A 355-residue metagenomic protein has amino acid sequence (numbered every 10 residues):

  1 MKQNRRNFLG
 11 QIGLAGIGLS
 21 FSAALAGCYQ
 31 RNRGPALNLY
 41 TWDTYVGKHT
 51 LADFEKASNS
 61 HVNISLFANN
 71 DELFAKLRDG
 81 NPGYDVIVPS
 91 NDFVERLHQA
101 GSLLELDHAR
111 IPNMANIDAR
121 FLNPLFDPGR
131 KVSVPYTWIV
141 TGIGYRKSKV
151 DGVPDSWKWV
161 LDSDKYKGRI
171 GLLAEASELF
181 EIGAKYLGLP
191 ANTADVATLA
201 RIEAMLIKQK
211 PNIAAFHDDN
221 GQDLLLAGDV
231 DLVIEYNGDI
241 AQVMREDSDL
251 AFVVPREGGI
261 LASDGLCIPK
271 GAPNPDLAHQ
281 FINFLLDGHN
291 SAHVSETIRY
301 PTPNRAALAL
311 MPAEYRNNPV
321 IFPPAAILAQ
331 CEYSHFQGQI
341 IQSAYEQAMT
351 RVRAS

Functional and structural regions predicted by a protein language model:
N7-G27: N-terminal export signals
Y29-R96: Early extracytoplasmic/lumenal segment of secretory-pathway proteins
G83, V88-D229: Extracytoplasmic ligand-binding site segments that recognize negatively charged/polar headgroups
F93-H98, L226, L232-D249: A ligand-binding cleft/hinge motif common to bilobed small-molecule-binding domains
I139, L199-K208, A214, M244-K270: Periplasmic-binding protein-like
G144-K149, K185-Y186, A262-P275, I282 (+1 more regions): A bilobed periplasmic-binding-protein/Venus flytrap-type ligand-binding module shared by bacterial periplasmic
P269-A329: Mature extracytoplasmic/periplasmic domains
A325-S355: Conserved C-terminal helix/tail region of periplasmic/extracytoplasmic solute-binding proteins
